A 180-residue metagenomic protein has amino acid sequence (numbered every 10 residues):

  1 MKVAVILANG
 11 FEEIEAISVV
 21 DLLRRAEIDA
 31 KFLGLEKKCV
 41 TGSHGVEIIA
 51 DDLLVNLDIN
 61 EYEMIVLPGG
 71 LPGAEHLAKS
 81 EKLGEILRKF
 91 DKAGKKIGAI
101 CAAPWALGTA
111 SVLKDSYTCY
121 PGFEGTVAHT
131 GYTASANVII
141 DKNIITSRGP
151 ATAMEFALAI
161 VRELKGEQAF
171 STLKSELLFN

Functional and structural regions predicted by a protein language model:
M1-A93, W105-T109, T126, T130-S135 (+1 more regions): Extended, subdomain-level signal for the structured scaffold at the beginning of enzyme domains
I100-C101: Short, thiol/selenol-centered motifs that function as redox-active sites or metal-ligating centers
L113-P121, A134: Short hydrophobic/aromatic-enriched beta-strand-loop microsegments
I140: Cytochrome P450 catalytic-domain "roof"
